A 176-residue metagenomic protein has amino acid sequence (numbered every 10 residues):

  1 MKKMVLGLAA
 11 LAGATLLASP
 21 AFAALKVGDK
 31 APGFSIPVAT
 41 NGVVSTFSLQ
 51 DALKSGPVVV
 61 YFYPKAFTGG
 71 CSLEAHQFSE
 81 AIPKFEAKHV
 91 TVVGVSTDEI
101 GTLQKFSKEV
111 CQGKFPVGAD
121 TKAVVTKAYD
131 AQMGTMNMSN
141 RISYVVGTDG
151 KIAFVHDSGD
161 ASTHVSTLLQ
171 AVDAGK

Functional and structural regions predicted by a protein language model:
M1-L8: Bacterial N-terminal signal peptides that target proteins for export
A10-L11, A21: Cleavable N-terminal signal peptides
L17-A23: Sec/Tat signal peptide C-region and signal peptidase I cleavage site
A23-N41: Short N-terminal segments immediately surrounding and downstream of signal-peptide cleavage
S35-P57: A short beta-strand-turn-helix
L49-S72: Short active-site neighborhood of thiol/selenol oxidoreductases, capturing the structured segment around
S72-C111, A123-V125: Structural microenvironment flanking redox-active thiols in thiol-disulfide oxidoreductases
M138-K176: Thiol-/selenol-based redox modules, centered on thioredoxin-like and closely related oxidoreductase domains
